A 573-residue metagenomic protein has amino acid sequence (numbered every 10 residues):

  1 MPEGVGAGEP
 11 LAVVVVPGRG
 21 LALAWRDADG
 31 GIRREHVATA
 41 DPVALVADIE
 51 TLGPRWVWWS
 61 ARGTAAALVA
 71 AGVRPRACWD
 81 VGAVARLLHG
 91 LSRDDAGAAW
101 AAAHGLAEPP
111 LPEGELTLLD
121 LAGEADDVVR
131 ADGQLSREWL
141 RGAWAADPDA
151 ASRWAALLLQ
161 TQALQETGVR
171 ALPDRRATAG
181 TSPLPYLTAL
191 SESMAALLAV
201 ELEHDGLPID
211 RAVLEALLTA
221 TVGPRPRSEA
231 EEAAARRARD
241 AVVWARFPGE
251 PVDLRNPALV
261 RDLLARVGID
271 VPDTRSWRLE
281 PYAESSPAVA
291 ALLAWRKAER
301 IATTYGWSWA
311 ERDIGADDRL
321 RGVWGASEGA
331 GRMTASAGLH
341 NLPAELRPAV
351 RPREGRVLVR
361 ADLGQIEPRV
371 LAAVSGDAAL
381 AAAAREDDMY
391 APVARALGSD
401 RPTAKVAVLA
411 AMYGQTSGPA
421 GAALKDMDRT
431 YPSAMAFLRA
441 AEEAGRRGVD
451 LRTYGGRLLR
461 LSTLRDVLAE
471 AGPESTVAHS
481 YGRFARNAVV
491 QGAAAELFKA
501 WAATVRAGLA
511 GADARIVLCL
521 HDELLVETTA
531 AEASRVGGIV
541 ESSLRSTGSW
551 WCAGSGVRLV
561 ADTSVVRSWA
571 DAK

Functional and structural regions predicted by a protein language model:
M1-A22, R26-I32, W139-A344, G355-V357 (+3 more regions): Conserved "right-hand" nucleotidyltransferase catalytic core of DNA-directed polymerases
E3-R175: Conserved DEDDh/DEDDy metal-dependent 3′-5′ exonuclease domain
R62-V73, A85-S92, V260-G268, G364-A379: Short active-site loop/helix that positions an aromatic residue
C78-W79, L358-D362, A561: Short hydrophobic beta-strand that contains or immediately precedes a catalytic carboxylate
S152, L320-D400: Function-dense linear segments that define catalytic or interfacial modules in macromolecule-processing proteins
V200, H204, P392-C519, A530 (+3 more regions): Conserved catalytic core of nucleic-acid polymerases
L218-D253, T430-P432, A436, A441 (+1 more regions): Polymerase palm active-site segment centered on the conserved acidic dipeptide of motif C
Y305-R312, E328, R360, A379-A381 (+2 more regions): Short, contiguous acidic/charged loop-to-helix segments that flank catalytic cores in large enzymes
